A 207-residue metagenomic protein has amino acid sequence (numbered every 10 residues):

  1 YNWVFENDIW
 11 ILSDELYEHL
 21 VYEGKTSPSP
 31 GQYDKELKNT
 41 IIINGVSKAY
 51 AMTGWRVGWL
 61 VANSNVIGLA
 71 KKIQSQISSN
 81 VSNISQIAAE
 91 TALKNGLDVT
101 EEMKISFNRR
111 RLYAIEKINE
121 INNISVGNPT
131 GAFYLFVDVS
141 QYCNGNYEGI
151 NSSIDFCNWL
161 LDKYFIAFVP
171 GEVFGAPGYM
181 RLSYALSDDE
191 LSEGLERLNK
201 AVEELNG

Functional and structural regions predicted by a protein language model:
Y1-G207: PLP-dependent class I/II
